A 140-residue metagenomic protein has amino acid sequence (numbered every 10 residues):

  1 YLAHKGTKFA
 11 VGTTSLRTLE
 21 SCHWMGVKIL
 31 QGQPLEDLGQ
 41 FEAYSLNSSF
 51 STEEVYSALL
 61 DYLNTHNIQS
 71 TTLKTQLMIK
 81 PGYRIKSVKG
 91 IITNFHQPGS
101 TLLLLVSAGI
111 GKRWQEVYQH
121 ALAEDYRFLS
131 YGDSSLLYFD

Functional and structural regions predicted by a protein language model:
Y1-D140: Surface-exposed, charge/polar-rich loops and edge strands
